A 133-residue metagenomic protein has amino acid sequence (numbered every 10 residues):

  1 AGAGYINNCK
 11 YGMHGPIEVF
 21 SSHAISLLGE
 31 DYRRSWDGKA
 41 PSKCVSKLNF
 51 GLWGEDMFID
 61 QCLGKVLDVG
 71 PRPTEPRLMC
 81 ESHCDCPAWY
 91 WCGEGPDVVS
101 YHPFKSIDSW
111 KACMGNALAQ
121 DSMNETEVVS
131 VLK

Functional and structural regions predicted by a protein language model:
G4-S22, W36, P41-W53: A recurrent flexible, glycine/aromatic-enriched loop bordering the glycosyltransferase active site that acts as
Y5-N8, A24-S26, L78-E81: Solvent-exposed loop/turn segments at secondary-structure junctions within structured extracellular/periplasmic domains
S26-G29, N116: Charged, low-complexity, helix-prone segments enriched in Lys/Glu/Asp/Gln
E30-R33, P76-L78: Short coil/turn segments at secondary-structure boundaries
S46-K133: C-terminal catalytic/acceptor-binding lobe
